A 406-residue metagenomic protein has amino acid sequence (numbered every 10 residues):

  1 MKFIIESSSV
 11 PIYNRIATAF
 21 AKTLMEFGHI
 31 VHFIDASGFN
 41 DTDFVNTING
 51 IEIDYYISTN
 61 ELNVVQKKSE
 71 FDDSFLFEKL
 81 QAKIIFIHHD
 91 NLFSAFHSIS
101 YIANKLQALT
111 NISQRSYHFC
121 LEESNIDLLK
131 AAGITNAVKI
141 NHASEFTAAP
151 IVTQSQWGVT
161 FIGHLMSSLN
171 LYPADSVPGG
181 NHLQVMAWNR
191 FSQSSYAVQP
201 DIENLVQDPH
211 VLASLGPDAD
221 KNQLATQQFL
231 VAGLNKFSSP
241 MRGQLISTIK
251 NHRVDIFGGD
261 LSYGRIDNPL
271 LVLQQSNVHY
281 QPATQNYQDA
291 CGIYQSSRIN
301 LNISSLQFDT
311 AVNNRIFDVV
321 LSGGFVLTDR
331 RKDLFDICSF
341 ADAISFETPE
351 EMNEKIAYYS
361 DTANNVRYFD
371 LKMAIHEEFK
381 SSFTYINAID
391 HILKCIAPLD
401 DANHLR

Functional and structural regions predicted by a protein language model:
F3-S9, R15-F27, H32-F39, N111-I112 (+3 more regions): Catalytic binding pocket for nucleotide-activated donors in carbohydrate/polymer assembly enzymes
S7-I16, I126-F308, R330-L334: Nucleotide-sugar donor-binding catalytic core of glycosyltransferases
I48-V65: Short N-terminal targeting/anchoring amphipathic segment
D54-I57, K83, Y117, I299 (+1 more regions): Structural motif
N60-E61, H88-L92, L121-E123, N141-S144 (+1 more regions): Histidine-centered beta-alpha loop that forms part of the nucleotide-sugar donor binding/catalytic region in diverse
E61-E78: An aromatic- and histidine-rich active-site surface loop
F77-L92, F119-C120, G158-T160: Active-site proximal beta-strand in glycosyltransferases
S100-Y117: Membrane-proximal helix-turn-helix segments that form the acceptor-binding/catalytic region of lipid-linked
